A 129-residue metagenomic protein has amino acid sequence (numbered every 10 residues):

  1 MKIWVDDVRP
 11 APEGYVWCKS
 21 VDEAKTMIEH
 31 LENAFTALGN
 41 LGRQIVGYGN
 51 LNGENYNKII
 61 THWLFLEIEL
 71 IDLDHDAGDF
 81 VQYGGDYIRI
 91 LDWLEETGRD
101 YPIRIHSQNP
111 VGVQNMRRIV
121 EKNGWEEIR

Functional and structural regions predicted by a protein language model:
M1-R129: Catalytic phosphate/metal-binding cores of nucleic-acid and nucleotide-processing enzymes, i.e., regions that mediate
